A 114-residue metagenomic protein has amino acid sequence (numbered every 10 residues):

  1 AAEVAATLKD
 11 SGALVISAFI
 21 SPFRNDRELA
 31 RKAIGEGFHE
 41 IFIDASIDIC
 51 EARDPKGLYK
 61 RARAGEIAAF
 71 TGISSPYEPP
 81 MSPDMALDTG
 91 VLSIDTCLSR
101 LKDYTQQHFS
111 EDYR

Functional and structural regions predicted by a protein language model:
A1-A2, R27, L98: Short amphipathic alpha-helical/adjacent loop interface patches that line ligand and macromolecule-binding sites
A1-T7, S74: Conserved alpha-helical scaffold flanking the Walker A/P-loop in AAA+ ATPase domains
A5, L101, T105: Hydrophobic "lid"/C-terminal helical patch of Rossmann-like NAD(P)-dependent dehydrogenase/epimerase domains
A5-R63, A69: ATP-dependent NMP and nucleoside kinases share a basic, alpha-helical "lid"
D44-I47, E51-R100, H108-R114: Small-molecule kinase domains that catalyze NTP-dependent phosphoryl transfer to phosphate-bearing small molecules
